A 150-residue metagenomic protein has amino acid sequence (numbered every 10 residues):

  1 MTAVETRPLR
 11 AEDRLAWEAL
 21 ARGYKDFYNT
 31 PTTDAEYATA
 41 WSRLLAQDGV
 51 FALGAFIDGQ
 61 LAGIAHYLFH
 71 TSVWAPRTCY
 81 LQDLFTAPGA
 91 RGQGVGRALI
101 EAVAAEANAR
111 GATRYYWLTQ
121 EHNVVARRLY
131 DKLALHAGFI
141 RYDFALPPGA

Functional and structural regions predicted by a protein language model:
P8-P76, E106, A137, D143-P147: Acetyl-CoA-dependent GNAT
G59, G94, N123: Conserved G/P- and acidic residue-centered "switch" motifs that form tight phosphate/ATP-binding loops in soluble
H70, A87, Q120: Residue-level recognition of the GNAT/N-acetyltransferase active site
R77-P88: Conserved acetyl-CoA binding element of GNAT-fold acetyltransferases
A90, G94-A102: Conserved acetyl-CoA pyrophosphate-binding loop and the N-cap/start of the following alpha-helix in GNAT-like
R97, E121-I140: Conserved active-site alpha-helix within GNAT-family acetyltransferase domains
N108-T119: Conserved GNAT acetyl-CoA-binding A-motif
